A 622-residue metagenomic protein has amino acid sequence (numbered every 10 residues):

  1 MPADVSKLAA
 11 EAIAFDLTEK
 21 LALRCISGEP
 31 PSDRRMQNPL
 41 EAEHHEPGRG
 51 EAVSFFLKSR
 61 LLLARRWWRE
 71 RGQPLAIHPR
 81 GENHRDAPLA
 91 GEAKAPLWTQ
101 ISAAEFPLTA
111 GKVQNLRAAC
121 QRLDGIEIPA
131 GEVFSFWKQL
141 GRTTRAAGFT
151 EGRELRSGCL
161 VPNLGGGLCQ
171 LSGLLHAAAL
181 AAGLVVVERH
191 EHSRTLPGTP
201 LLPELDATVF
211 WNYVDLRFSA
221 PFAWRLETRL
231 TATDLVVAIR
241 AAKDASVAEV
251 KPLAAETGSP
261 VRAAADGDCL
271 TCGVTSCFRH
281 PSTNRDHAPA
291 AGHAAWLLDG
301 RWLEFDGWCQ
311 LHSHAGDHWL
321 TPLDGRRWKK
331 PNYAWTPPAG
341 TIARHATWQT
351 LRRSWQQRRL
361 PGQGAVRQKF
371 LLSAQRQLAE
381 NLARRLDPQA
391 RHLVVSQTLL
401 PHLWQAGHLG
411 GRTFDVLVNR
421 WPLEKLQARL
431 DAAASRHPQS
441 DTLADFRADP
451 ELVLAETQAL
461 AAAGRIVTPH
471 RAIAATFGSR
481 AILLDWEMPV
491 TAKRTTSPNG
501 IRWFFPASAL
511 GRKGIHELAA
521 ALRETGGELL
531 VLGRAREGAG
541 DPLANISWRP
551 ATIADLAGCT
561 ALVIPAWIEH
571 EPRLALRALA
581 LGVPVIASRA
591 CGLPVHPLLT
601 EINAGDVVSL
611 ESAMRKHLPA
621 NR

Functional and structural regions predicted by a protein language model:
C272, C277, N284-H345, R523: N-terminal subdomain of nucleotide-sugar transferases
W355-A365, V416-L452: Acceptor-binding helix/loop patch of EC 2.4 sugar-transfer enzymes, predominantly nucleotide-sugar-dependent
F446-L483: A short, active-site helix/loop in glycosyltransferases that binds the activated sugar's phosphate group
A492-K513, A519-E524: Conserved donor-binding/catalytic core segment of Leloir-type glycosyltransferases
G533-D555, A561: Nucleotide-activated donor-binding/catalytic signature segment of Leloir-type glycosyltransferases, i.e., the conserved
W567: Aromatic "clamp/platform" in nucleotide-sugar-dependent glycosyltransferases that forms part of the donor/acceptor
P584-A587: Short hydrophobic beta-strand element within catalytic cores of glycosyltransferases and related nucleotide-activated
P594-K616: Change "using UDP/GDP/dTDP sugars" to "using nucleotide sugars
